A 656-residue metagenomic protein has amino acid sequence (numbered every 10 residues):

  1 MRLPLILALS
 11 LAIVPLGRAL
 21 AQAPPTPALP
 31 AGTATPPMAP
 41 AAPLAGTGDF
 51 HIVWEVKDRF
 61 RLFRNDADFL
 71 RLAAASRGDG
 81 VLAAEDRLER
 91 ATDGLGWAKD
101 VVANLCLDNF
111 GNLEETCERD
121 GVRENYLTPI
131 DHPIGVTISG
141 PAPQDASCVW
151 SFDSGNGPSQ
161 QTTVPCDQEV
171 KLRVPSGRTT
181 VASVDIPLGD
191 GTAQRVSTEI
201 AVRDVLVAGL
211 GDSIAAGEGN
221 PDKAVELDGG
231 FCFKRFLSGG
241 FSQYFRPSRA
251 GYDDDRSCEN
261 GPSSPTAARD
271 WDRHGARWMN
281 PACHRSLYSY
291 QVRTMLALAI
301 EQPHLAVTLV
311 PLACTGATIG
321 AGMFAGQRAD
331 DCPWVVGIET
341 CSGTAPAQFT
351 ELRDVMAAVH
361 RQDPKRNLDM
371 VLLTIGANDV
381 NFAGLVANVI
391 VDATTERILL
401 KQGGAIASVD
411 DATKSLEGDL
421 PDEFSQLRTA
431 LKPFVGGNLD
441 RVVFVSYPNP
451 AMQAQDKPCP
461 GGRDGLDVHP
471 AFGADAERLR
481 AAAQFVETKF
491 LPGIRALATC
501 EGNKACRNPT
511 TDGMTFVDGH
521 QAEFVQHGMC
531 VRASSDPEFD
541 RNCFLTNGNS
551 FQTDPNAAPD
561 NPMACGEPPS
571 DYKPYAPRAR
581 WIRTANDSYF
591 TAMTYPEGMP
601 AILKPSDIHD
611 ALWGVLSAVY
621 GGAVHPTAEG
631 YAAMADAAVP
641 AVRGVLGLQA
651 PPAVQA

Functional and structural regions predicted by a protein language model:
P4-P15: Bacterial N-terminal signal peptides
L29-L206: Beta-strand-enriched, solvent-exposed domains that form extended recognition/catalytic surfaces
A73-V102, F233-E301, I375, G404-A407 (+3 more regions): Low-complexity, serine/threonine/proline-enriched polar segments
L206-L210, I214-E218, T308-A313, D369-T374 (+4 more regions): Structural recognition of the beta-strand scaffold that forms the well-ordered cores of secreted hydrolase catalytic
G217-E226, A321-A325, F382-A387, A454-K457: Short, solvent-exposed loop/turn and secondary-structure capping segments
G230-S415: Conserved SGNH/GDSL esterase-like catalytic core that processes O-acyl groups on lipids and polysaccharides
Y290-T308, P364, L416-V442, R478-H520: A structural motif corresponding to the C-terminal end of an alpha-helix and its immediate exit/capping segment
N449-T499, N503-V624: Mobile gating loops/cap/lid regions near enzyme active sites that modulate substrate access
